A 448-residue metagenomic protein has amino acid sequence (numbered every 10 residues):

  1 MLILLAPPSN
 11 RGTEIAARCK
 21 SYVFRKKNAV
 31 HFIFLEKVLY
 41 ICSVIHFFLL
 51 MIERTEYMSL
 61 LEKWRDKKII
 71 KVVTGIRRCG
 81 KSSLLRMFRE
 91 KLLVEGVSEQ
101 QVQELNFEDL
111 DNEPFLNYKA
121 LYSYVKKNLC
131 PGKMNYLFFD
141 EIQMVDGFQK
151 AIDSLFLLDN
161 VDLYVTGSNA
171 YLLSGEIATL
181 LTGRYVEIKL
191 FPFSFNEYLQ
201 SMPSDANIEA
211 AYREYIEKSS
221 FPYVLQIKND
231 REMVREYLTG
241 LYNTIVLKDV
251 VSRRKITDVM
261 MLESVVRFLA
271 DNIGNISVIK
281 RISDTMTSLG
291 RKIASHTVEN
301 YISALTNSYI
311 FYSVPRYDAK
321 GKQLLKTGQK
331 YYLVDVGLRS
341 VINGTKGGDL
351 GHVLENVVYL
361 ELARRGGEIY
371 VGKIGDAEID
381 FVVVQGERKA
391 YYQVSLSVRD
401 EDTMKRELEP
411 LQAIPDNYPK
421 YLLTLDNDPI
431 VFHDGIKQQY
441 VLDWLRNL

Functional and structural regions predicted by a protein language model:
E36, S168-A170, S174-I276, Y309: Interdomain motor-coupling "hinge/lid" segment immediately C-terminal to the ATP-binding subdomain of NTP-driven enzymes
I52-R65: Pre-Walker A adenine-sensing motif
V73: Hydrophobic anchor at the beta1->P-loop junction of P-loop NTPases
K81: Conserved lysine of the Walker
L84: Hydrophobic positions on the alpha1 helix immediately C-terminal to the Walker A/P-loop
E104-G132: Short glycine-rich substrate-engagement loop in P-loop NTPases that contacts/grips substrate
D162-S168: Structural recognition of the conserved hydrophobic beta-strand(s) that form the central parallel beta-sheet of P-loop
R231-K389: Accessory nucleic acid-recognition modules appended to NTPase machines
